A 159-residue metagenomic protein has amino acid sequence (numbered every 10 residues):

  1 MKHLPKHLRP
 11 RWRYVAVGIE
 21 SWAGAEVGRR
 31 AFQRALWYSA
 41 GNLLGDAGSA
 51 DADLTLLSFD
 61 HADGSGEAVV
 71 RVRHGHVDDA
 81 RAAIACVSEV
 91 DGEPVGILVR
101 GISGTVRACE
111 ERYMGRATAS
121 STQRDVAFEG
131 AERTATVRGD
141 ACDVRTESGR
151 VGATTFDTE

Functional and structural regions predicted by a protein language model:
K2-K6: Short beta-strand/turn micro-motifs at beta-sheet edges
H7, W12, G18-F59: Surface-exposed, low-hydrophobicity interaction/linker segments
A40, C86-V95: A common structural junction motif
A62-V69: The conserved glycine-aromatic submotif of the RRM
R71-V77: Helix N-cap motif at beta-to-alpha junctions
A80-A83: Hydrophobic side chains in well-ordered alpha-helices
E93-A108: Conserved beta-strand -> loop -> alpha-helix junction used to position metal-binding or nucleic-acid-contacting
G104-E159: C-terminal low-complexity, charged extensions that often adopt amphipathic alpha-helices
